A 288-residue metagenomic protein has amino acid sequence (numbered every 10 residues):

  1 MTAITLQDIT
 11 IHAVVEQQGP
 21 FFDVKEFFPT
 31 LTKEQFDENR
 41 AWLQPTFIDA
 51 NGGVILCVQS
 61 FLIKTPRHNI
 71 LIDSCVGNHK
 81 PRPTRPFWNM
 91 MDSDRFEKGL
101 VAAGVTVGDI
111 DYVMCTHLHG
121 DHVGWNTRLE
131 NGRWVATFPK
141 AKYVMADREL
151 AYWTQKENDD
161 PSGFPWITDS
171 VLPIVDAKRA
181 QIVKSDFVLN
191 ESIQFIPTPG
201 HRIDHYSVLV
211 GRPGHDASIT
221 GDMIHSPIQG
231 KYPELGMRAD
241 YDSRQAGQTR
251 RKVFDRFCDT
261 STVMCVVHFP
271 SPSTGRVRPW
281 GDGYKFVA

Functional and structural regions predicted by a protein language model:
M1-V101, D109-Y112, H215-G221: Metallo-beta-lactamase
E16-Q17, S74-G77, L118, R148-E149 (+3 more regions): Active-site metal-binding loops of divalent metal-dependent hydrolases
Q59-I63, H205-V210: Short beta-strand scaffold segments in enzyme catalytic cores
F87-K98, P213-A288: Cap/insert and terminal regions of metallo-dependent hydrolase folds
M91-V105, D109, R128, T137-P197 (+1 more regions): Metallo-beta-lactamase
I110-D121: Metallo-beta-lactamase
V123-R133, R276-V277: Metal-dependent catalytic neighborhoods of phosphoester/phosphodiester hydrolases
V123-W125, Q194-Y206: Active-site glycine- and acidic-residue-rich loops that bind and position anionic ligands or nucleotide-like cofactors
